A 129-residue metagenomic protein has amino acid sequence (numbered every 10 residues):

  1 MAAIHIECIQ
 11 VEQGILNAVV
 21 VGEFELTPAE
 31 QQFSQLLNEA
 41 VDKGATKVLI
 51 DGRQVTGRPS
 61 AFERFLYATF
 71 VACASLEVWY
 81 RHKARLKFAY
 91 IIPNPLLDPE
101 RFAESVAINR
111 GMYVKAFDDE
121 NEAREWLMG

Functional and structural regions predicted by a protein language model:
A2-G129: Amphipathic, Lys/Arg-enriched alpha-helical "gate/interface" segment within cytosolic domains that mediates
